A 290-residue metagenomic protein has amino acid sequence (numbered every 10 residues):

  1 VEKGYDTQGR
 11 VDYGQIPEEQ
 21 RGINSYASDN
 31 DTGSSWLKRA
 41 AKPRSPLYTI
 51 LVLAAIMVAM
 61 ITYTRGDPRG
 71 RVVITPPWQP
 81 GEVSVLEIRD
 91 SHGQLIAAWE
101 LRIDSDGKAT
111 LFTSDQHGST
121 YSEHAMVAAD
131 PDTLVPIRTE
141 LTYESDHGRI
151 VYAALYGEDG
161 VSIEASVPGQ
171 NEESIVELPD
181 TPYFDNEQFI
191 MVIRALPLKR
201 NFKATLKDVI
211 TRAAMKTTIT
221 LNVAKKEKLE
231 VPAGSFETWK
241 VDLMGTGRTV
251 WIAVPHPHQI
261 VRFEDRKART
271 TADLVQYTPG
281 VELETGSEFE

Functional and structural regions predicted by a protein language model:
K3-S35: N-terminal intrinsically disordered, acidic low-complexity segments at the extreme N-terminus
T7, E18, S35-W36, A41 (+2 more regions): Intrinsically disordered, low-complexity regions enriched in serine, threonine, proline and polar/charged residues
K38-L53: N-terminal Sec-pathway targeting helices
A54-Y63: Hydrophobic alpha-helical membrane-insertion segments, chiefly the h-region of N-terminal signal peptides
Y63-G160, R200-E290: Acidic, serine/threonine-rich low-complexity disordered tracts
A165-M191: Acidic/charged, solvent-exposed loop-and-adjacent secondary-structure segments enriched in E/D, K/R, S/T, and G/P
M191-P197: Extended amphipathic alpha-helical elements
